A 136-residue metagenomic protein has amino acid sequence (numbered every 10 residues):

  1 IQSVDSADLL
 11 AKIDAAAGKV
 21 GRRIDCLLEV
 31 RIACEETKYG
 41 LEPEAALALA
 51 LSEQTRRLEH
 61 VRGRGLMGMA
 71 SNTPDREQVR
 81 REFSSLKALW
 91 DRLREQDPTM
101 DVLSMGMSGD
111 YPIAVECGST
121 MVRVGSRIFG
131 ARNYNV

Functional and structural regions predicted by a protein language model:
I1-G109, C117, F129-A131: Conserved alpha/beta-domain cores
P112: Short alpha-helical basic/polar micro-motif
V115-V136: C-terminal helical cap(s) of enzyme catalytic domains, especially alpha/beta-barrels
